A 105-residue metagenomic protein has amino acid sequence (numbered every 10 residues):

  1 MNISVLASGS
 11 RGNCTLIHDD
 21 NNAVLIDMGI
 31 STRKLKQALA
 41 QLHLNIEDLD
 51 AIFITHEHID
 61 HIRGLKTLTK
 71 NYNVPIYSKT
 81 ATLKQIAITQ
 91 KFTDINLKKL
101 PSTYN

Functional and structural regions predicted by a protein language model:
M1-L42: Conserved beta-strand hairpin/beta-sheet module of binuclear metal-dependent hydrolase folds, prominently
I3, I76, I95-L97: Generic structural signal for residues in well-ordered beta-strands
R11, S31, H58, T82 (+1 more regions): A generic "binding-loop/recognition-motif" signal
N13, N22, D48-D50, Y72 (+1 more regions): A generic structural signal for short beta-strands and their flanking turns/coil linkers
M28, S78-A81: Short beta->alpha hinge that forms the Motif I/post-I loop of the SAM-binding pocket
R33-K79: Active-site metal-binding motif and surrounding structural segment of the metallo-beta-lactamase
T80-N105: Metallo-beta-lactamase
